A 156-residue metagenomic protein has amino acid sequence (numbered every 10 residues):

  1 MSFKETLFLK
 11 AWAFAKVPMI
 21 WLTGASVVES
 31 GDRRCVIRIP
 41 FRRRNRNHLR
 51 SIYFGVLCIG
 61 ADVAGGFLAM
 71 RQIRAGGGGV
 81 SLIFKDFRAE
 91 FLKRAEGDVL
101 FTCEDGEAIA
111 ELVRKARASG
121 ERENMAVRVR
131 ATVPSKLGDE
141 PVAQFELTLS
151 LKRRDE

Functional and structural regions predicted by a protein language model:
M1-L22, R44: Alpha-helical membrane-targeting segments
A11, G55-I59, V63, D86-E90 (+2 more regions): Hydrophobic alpha-helical segments of small multi-pass membrane proteins
W21-V27, K85-F91, L112-R114: Short structured motifs
L22-I52: Catalytic strand-loop segment that frames the active site of acyl-thioester-processing enzymes
T23, R33-C35, G78-F87, G97-V99 (+2 more regions): A generic structural signal for short beta-strands and their flanking turns/coil linkers
N45-G66, G79: Hot-dog-fold acyl-thioester-processing enzymes
L68-A108: Hydrophobic beta-strand-centered segment that forms part of the acyl-chain substrate-binding groove
A95-E96, G106-E156: HotDog/MaoC-like acyl-thioester-processing domains
